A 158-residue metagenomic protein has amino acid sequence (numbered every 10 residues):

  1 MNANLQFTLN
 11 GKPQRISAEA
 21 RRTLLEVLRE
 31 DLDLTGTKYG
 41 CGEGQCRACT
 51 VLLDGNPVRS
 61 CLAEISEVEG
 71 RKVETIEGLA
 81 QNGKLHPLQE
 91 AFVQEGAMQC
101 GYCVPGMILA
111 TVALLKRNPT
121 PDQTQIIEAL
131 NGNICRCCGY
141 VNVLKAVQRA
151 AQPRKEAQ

Functional and structural regions predicted by a protein language model:
M1-Q158: Signature of N-terminal electron-transfer/Fe-S-associated modules in redox systems
